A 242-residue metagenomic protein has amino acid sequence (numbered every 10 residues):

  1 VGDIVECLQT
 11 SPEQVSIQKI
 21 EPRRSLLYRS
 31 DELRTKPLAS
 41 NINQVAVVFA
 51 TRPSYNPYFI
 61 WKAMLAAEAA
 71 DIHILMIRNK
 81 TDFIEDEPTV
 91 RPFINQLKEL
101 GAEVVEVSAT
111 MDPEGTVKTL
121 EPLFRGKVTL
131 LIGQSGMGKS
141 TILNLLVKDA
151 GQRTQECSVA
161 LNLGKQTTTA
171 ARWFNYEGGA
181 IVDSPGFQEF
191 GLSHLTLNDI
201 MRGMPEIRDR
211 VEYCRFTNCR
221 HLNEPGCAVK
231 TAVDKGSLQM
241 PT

Functional and structural regions predicted by a protein language model:
E6-E13, E21-V45, A66, H73-I74 (+5 more regions): Helix-rich effector regions associated with P-loop NTPase G domains
L38-F59: Glycine- and charge-enriched low-complexity intrinsically disordered segments
T51-S54, T81-E85: Short histidine/acidic/glycine/proline-rich micro-motifs that form metal- and phosphate-coordinating active-site loops
N56-A69: Amphipathic helical hotspot of TIR/SEFIR-family domains
H73, D82-M137: Canonical P-loop GTPase G-domain recognition
S135, S140-T141, L145: Walker A/P-loop
